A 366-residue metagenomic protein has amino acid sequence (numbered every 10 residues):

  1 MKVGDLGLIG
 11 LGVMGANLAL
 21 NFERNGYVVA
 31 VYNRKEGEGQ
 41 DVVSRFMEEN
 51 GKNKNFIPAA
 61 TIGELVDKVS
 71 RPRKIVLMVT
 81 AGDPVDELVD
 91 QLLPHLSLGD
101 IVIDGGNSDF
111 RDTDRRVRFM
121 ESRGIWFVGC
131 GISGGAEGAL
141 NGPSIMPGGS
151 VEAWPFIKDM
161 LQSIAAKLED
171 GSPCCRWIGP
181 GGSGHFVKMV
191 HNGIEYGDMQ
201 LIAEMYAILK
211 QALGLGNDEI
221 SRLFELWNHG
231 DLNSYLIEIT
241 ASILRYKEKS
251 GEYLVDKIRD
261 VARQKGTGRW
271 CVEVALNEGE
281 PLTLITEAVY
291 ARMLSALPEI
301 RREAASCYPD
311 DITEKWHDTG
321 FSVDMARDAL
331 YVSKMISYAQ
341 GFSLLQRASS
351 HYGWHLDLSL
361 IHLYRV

Functional and structural regions predicted by a protein language model:
M1-A60, E64-D67, R71-R73, H95 (+2 more regions): NAD(P)+-binding Rossmann beta1-loop-alpha1 motif at the extreme N-terminus of oxidoreductases
N25, R123, E278: Conserved dinucleotide-binding and phosphotransfer motif residues
V29, P58, W126-V128, L282: Hydrophobic beta-strand scaffold residues
V76-Q91: Glycine/threonine-rich flexible loop motifs
V85-V89, I103, S108-S221, H229-K257 (+1 more regions): Rossmann-fold dinucleotide-binding core
L209-S221, A275-E280, H351-W354: Inter-helical turn/loop segments and adjacent helix faces that build the functional surface of alpha-helical bundle
V255-Y331: A conserved active-site cap/scaffold subdomain adjacent to cofactor or substrate pockets
I361-V366: Conserved small/polar residues in nucleotide/adenosyl-binding loops
